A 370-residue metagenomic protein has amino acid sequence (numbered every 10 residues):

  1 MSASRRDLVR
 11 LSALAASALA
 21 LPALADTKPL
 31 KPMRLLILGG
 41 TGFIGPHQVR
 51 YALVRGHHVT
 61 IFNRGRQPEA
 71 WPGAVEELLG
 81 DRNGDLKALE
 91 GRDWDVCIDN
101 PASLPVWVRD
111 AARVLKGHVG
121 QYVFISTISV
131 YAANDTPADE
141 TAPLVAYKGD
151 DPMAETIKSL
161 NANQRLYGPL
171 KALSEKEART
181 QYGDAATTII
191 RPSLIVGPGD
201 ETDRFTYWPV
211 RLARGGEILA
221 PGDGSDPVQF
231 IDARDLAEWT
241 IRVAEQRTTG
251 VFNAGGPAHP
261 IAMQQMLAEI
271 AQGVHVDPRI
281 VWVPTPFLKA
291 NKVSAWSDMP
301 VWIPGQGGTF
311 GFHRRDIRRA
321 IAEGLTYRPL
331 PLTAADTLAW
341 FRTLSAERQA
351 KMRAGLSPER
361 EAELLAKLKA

Functional and structural regions predicted by a protein language model:
M1-A15: N-terminal secretory signal peptides and thylakoid transit peptides that target proteins across membranes
L38-Y51, R55: N-terminal Rossmann NAD(P)H-binding glycine-rich loop of SDR-like oxidoreductase domains
T41, P68-V119, F124, V130-A132: NAD(P)H-binding glycine-rich loop region in Rossmannoid oxidoreductase-like domains and their noncatalytic homologs
F62-R66: N-terminal Rossmann-fold cofactor-binding loop
D110-A172, T180, T188: Conserved Rossmann-fold NAD(P)-dependent oxidoreductase catalytic core, especially the SDR/UDP-sugar
L173, D203-W208, P221-A244, G250-N253 (+1 more regions): Substrate-positioning beta->alpha
S174-G199: Conserved beta-loop-beta element that borders a ligand/cofactor-binding pocket
R242-R318, A335-L338, S345-A370: Mid/C-terminal beta-alpha module of Rossmann-like enzyme folds, strongest in SDR-family dehydrogenases/epimerases
